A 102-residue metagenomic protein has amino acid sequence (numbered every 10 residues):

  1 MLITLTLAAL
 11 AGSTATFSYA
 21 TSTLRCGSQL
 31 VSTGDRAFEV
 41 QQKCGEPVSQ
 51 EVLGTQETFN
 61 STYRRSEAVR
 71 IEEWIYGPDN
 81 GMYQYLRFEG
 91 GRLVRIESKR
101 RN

Functional and structural regions predicted by a protein language model:
M1-L5: Bacterial N-terminal signal peptides that target proteins for export
T6-L10: Hydrophobic helical h-region of N-terminal Sec-dependent signal peptides in bacterial secretory/periplasmic proteins
S13-A15: N-terminal signal peptide c-region/cleavage motif recognized by signal peptidases
F17-N102: Residues within mature, well-folded domains
